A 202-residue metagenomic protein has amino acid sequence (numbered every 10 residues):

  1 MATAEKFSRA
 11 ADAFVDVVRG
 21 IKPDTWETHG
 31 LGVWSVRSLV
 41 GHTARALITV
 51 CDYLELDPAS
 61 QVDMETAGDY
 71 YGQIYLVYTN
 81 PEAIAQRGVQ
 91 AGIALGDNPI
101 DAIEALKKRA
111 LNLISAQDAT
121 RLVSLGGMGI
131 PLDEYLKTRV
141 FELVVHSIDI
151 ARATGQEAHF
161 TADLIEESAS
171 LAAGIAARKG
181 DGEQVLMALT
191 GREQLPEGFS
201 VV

Functional and structural regions predicted by a protein language model:
M1-K6, A10-A13, G20-G32, D52-V77 (+3 more regions): Structured surface interface patches that mediate subunit assembly and partner/cofactor docking
V36-D57: Extended cationic-aromatic binding surfaces that line active-site or macromolecule-binding grooves and engage
